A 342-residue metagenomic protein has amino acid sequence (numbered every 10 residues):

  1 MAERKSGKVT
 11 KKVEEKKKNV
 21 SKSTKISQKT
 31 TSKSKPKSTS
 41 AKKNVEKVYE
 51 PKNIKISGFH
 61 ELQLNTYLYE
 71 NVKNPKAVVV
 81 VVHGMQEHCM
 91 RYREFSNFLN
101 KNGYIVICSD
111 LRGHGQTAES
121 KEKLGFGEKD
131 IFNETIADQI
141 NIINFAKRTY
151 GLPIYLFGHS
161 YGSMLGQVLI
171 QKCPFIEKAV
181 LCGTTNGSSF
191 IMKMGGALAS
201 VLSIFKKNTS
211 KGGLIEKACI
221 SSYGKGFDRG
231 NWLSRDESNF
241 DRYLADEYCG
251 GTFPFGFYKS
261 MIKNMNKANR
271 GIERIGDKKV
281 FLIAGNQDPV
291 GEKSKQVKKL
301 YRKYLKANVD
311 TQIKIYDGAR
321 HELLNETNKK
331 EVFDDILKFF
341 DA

Functional and structural regions predicted by a protein language model:
K42-N71: N-terminal cap/lid segment of alpha/beta-hydrolase-fold proteins
P75-G84: Short beta-strand element of the alpha/beta-hydrolase
H83-E87, S160, N286-Q287: Active-site glycine-rich loops that stabilize anionic/oxyanionic intermediates across multiple enzyme folds
R91-E122: Conserved alpha/beta-hydrolase
T135-P153: Conserved acidic catalytic loop of the alpha/beta-hydrolase fold
G166-Y248: Alpha/beta-hydrolase-fold enzymes
L282-A284: Short beta-strand/loop motif that positions the catalytic acidic residue of the alpha/beta-hydrolase fold
L305-A342: Catalytic active-site module of serine/aspartate enzymes centered on a nucleophile-bearing elbow/loop
